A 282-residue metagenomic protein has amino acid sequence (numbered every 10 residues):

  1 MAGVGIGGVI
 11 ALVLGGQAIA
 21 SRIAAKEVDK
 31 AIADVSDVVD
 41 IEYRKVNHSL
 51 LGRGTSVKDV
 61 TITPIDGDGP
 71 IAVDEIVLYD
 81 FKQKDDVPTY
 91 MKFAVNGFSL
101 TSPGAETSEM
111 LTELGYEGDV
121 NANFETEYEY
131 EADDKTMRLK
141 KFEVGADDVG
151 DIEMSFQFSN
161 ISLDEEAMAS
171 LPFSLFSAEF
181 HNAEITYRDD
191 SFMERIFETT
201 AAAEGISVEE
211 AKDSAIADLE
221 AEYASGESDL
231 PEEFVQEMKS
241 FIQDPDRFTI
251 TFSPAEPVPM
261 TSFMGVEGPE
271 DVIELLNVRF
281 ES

Functional and structural regions predicted by a protein language model:
A2-S282: Glycine-rich, small/hydroxylated-residue low-complexity segments
